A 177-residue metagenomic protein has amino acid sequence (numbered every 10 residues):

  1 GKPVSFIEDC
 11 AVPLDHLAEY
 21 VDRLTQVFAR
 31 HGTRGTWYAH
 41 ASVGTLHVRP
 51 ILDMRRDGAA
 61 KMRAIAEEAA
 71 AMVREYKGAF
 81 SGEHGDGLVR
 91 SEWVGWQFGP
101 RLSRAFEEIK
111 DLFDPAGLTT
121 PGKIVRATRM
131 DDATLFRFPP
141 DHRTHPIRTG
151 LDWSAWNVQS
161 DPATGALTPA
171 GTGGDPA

Functional and structural regions predicted by a protein language model:
P3-T33, M54-G82, D86-P176: Phosphate/diphosphate-binding loops
R34-M54, V89-R90: Histidine-centered divalent-metal-coordination microenvironment in nucleic-acid enzymes
